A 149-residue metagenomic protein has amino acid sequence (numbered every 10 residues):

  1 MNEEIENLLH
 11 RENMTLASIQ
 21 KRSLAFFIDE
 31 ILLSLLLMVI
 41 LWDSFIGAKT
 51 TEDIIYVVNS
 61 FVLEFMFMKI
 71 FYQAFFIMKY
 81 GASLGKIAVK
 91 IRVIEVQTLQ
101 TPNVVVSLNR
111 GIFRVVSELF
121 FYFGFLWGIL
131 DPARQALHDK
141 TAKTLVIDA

Functional and structural regions predicted by a protein language model:
M1-A149: Membrane-interfacial and juxtamembrane segments of integral membrane proteins
